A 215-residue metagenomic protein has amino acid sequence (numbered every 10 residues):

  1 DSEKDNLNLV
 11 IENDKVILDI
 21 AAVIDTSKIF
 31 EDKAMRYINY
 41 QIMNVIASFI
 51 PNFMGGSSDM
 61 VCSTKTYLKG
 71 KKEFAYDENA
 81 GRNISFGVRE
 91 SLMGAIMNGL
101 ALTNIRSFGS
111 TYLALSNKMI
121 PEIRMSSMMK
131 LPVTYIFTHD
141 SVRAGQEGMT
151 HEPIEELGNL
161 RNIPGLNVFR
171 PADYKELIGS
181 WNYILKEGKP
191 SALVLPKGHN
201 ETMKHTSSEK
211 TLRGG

Functional and structural regions predicted by a protein language model:
S2-T202, K210-R213: Thiamine diphosphate
